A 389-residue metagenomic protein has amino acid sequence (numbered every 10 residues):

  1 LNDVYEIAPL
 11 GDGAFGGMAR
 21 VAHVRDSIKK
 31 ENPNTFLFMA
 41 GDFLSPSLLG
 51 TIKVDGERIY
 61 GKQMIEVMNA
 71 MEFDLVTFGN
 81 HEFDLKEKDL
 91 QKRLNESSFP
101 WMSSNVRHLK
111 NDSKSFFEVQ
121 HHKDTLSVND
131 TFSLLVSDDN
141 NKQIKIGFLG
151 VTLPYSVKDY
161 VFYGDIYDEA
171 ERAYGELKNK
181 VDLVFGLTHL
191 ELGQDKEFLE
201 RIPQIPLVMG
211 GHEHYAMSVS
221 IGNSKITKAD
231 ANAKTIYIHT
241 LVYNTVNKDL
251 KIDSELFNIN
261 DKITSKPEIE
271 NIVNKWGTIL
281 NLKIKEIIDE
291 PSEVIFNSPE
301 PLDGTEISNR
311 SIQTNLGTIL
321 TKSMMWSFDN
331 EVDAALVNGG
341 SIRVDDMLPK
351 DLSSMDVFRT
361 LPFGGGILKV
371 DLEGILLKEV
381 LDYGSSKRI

Functional and structural regions predicted by a protein language model:
L1-T264, S311-W326, A335-V337, T360 (+2 more regions): Acidic, metal/ion-coordinating pockets
Q143, Y243-D351: A short C-terminal boundary segment appended to hydrolase-like catalytic domains
R343-L368: Active-site loop ensemble at the mouth of alpha/beta enzyme cores that anchors a bound cofactor
S353, E373-L376: Short, structural beta-strand-to-alpha-helix junction motif
G365-G366, I375-K378: Ordered core of a single globular domain
